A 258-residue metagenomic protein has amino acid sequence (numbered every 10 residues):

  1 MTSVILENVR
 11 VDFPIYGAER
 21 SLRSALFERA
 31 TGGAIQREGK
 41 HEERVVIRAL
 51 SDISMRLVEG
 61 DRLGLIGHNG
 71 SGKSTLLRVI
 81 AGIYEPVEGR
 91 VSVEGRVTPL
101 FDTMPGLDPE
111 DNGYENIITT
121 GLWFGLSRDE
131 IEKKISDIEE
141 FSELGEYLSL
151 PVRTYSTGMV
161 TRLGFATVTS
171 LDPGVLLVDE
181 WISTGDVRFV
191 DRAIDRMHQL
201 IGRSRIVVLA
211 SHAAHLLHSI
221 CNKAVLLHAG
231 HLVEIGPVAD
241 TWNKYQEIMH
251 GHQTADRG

Functional and structural regions predicted by a protein language model:
T2-R48, A239-Q253: Pre-NBD coupling/linker segments of ABC/ABC-like ATPases
S3-I15, E59-R62, H68-W123: ABC ATPase nucleotide-binding domain signature region
S24-Q36, I118, E130-Y147: Conserved ABC ATPase "signature" region
P151-G158: Conserved ABC ATPase signature
T169-V178, T184: A short, proline-enriched helix->beta-strand linker immediately N-terminal to the Walker B motif in ABC-type P-loop
V190-R203: Helical segment within the ABC ATPase nucleotide-binding domain
S211-H212: H-loop/switch region of ABC-family ATPase nucleotide-binding domains
I220-P237, Y245: H-loop (His-switch) and adjacent beta-strand-loop-beta switch element of ABC-type ATPase nucleotide-binding domains
